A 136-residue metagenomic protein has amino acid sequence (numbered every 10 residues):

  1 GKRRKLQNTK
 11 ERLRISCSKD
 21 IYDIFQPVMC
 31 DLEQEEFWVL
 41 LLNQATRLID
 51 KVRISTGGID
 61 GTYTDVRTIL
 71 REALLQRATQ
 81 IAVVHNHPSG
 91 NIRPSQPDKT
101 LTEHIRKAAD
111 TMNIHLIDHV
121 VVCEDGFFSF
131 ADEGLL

Functional and structural regions predicted by a protein language model:
G1-I15: Alpha-helical interaction/regulatory segments in DNA maintenance proteins
S18, D23, S55-L136: Active-site-proximal loop/helix of nucleotide/amide-processing enzymes and allied scaffolds
D23-M29: Short, basic/aromatic recognition patches
L32-E35, Q76: Short, flexible loop/turn motifs enriched in small residues
E36-W38, I117: Short loop/turn microsegments at loop-to-beta-strand junctions
N43: Short, acidic, Ser/Thr-enriched surface-loop or helix-capping motifs
L48-I49: Hydrophobic "anchor" residues
